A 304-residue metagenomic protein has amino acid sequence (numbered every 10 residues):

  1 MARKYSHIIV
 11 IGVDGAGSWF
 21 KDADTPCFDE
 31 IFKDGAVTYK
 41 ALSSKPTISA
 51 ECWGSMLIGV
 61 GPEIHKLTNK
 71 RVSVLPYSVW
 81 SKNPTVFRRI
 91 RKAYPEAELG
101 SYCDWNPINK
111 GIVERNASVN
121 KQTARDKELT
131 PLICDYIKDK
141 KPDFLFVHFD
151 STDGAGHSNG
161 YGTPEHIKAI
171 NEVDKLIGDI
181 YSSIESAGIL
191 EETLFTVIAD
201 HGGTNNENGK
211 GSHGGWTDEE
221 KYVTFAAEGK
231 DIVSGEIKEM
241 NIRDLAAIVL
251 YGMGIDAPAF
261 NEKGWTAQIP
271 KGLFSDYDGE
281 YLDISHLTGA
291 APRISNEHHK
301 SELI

Functional and structural regions predicted by a protein language model:
M1-I304: Feature captures the catalytic ectodomains and active-site-proximal regions of enzymes that hydrolyze or transfer
